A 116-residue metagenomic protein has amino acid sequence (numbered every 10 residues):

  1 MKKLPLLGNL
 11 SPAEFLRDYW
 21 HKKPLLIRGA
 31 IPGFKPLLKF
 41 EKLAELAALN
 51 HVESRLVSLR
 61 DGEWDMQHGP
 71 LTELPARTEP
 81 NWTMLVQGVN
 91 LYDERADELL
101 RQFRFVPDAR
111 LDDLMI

Functional and structural regions predicted by a protein language model:
M1-D18, P32-I116: Active-site region of the double-stranded beta-helix
